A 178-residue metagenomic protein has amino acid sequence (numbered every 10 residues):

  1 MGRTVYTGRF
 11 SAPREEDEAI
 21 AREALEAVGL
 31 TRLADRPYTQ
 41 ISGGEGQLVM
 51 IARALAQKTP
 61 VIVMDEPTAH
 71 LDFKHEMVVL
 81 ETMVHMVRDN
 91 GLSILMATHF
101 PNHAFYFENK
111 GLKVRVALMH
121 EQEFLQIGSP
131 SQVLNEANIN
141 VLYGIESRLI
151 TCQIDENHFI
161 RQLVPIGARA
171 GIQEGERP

Functional and structural regions predicted by a protein language model:
S11, P37-I41, E45: Conserved ABC ATPase signature
P13, S129-P178: ABC ATPase nucleotide-binding domains
I51: Hydrophobic anchor residue at the start of the ABC signature
K58: Conserved catalytic motifs of ABC-family nucleotide-binding domains
I62-E66: Catalytic Walker B motif of ABC-type/P-loop ATPase nucleotide-binding domains
T98-H99: H-loop/switch region of ABC-family ATPase nucleotide-binding domains
F107-P130: H-loop (His-switch) and adjacent beta-strand-loop-beta switch element of ABC-type ATPase nucleotide-binding domains
